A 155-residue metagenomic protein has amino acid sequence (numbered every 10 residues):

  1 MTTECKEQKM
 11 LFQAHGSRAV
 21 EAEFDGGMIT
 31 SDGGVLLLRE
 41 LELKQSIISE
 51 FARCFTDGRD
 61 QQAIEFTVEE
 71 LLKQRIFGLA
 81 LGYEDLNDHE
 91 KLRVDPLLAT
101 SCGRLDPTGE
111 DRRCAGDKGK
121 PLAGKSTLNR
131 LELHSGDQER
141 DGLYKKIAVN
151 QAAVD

Functional and structural regions predicted by a protein language model:
M1-D155: Dynamic "connector" segments at or just before major functional cores
